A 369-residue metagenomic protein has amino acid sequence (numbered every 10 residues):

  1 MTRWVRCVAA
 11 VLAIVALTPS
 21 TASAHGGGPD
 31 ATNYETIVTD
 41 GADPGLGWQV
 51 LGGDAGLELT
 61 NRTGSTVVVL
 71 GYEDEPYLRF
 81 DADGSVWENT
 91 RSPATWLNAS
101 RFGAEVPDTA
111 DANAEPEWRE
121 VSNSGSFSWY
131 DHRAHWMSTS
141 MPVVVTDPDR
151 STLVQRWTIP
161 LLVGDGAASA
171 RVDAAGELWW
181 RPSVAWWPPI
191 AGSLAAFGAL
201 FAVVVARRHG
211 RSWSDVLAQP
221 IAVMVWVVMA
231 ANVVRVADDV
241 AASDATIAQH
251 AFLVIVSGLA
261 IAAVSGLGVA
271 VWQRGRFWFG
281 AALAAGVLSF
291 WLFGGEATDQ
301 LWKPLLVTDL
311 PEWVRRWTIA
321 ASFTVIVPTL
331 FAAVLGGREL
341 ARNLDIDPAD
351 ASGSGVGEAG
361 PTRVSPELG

Functional and structural regions predicted by a protein language model:
M1-G28: Hydrophobic secretory-pathway targeting helix
V5-L12, I221, V225, T318: Sec-dependent signal peptide hydrophobic core
V15-S23, N232, V236, A332: Short hydrophobic alpha-helical membrane-anchoring segments
T21-R181: Soluble extramembrane regions of membrane proteins in the secretory/endomembrane system
P148-R150, G164-D173, R207-V216, P348-G357: Intrinsically disordered, low-complexity coil segments
A175-F201: Cytosolic-side membrane-insertion boundary helix
A195-A230, A237: Juxtamembrane interface at the cytosolic side of transmembrane helices
V234, D238-G369: Generic detector of multi-pass transmembrane helix bundles and their immediately adjacent loops in polytopic membrane
